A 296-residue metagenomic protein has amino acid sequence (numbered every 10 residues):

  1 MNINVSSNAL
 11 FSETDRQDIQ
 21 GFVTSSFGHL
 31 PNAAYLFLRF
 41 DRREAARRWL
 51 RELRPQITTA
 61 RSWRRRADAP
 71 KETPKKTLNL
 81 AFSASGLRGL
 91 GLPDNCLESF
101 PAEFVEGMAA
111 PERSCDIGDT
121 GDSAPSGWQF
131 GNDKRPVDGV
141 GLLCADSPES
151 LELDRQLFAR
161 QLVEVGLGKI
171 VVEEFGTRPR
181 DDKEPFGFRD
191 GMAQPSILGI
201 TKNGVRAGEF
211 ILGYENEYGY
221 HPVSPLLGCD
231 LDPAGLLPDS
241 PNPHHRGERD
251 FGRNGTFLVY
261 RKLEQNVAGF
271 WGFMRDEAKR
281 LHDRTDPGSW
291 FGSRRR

Functional and structural regions predicted by a protein language model:
M1-R296: Long, low-complexity, Ser/Thr/Gly/Pro-rich intrinsically disordered segments that act as flexible linkers and assembly
